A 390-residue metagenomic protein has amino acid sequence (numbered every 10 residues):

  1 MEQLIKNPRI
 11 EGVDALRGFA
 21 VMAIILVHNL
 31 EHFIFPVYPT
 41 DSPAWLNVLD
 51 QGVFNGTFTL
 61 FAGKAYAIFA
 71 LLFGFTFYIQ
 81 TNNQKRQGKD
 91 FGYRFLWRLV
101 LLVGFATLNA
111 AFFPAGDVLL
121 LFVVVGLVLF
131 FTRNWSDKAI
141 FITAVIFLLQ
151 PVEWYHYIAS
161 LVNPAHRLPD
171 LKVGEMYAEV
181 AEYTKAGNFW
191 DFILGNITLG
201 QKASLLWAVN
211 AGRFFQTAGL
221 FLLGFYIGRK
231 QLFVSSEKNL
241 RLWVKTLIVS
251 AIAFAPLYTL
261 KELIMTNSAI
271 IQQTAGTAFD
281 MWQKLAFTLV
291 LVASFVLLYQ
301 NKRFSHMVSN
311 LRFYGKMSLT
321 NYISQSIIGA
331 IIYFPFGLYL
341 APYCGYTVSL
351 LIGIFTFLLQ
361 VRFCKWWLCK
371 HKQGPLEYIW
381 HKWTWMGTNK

Functional and structural regions predicted by a protein language model:
M1-F73: N-terminal signal-anchor module of multipass membrane proteins
I5-L16, A20-V21, V244-L247, Y299-I328 (+1 more regions): Functional transmembrane helices that form membrane-embedded active or gating regions
W45-T59, F189-L206, T266-T274: Juxtamembrane membrane-water interface segments that cap and precede transmembrane helices
A67-N82, V118-F131, G212-S235, Q283-K302: Specific transmembrane alpha-helix
Y78-Y155: Internal alpha-helical transmembrane segments
D90-G92, F130-T143, Y226-I248: Solvent-exposed interhelical
V145-F225: Long hydrophobic alpha-helical segments that form multi-pass transmembrane helix bundles in integral membrane proteins
A269-C369: Alpha-helical transmembrane segments of multi-pass integral membrane proteins
